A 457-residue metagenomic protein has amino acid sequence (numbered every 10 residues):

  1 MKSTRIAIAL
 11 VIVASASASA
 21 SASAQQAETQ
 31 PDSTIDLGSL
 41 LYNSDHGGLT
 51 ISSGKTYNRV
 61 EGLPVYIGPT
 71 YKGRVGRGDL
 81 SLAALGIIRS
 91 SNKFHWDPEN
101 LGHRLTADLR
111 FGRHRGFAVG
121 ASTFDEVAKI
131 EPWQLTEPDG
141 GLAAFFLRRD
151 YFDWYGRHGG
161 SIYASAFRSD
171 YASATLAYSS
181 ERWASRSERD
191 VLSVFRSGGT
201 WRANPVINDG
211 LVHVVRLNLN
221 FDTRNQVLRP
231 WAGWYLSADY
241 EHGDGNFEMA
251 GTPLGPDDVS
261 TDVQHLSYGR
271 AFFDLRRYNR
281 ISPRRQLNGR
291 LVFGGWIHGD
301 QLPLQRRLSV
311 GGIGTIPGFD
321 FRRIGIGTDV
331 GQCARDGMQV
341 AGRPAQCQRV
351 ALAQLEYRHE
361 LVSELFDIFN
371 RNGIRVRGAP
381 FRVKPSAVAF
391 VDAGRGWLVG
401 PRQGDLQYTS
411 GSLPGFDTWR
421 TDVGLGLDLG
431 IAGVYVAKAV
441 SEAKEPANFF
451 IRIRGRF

Functional and structural regions predicted by a protein language model:
M1-R5: Positively charged n-region of N-terminal signal peptides that target proteins for export
A7-S17: Bacterial N-terminal signal peptides
A22-S90, H95-E99, L105, R113 (+11 more regions): Outer-membrane beta-barrel initiation region
T29-D45, A118-Y163, S193-F381, P385 (+4 more regions): C-terminal outer-membrane beta-barrel translocator/porin domains of Gram-negative envelope proteins and their
S81-I87, G120-F124, T175-S179, E188 (+6 more regions): Transmembrane beta-strands of outer-membrane beta-barrel proteins
L217-L219, G424, L429-I431, E445-F457: Outer-membrane beta-barrel "beta-signal"
V263, Q339-Q346, T409-T418, V440-S441: Short, contiguous acidic/charged loop-to-helix segments that flank catalytic cores in large enzymes
V391-G411: C-terminal beta-signal and adjacent terminal beta-strands/loops of Gram-negative outer-membrane beta-barrel proteins
